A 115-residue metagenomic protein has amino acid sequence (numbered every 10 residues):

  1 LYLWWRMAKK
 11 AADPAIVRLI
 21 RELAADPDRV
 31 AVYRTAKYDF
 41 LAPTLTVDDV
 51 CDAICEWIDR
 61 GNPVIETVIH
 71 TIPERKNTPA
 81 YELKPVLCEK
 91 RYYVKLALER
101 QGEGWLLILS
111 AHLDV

Functional and structural regions predicted by a protein language model:
L1-K10: Intrinsically disordered, low-complexity and often Lys/Arg-enriched segments
W5-R6, I58, L106: Short linear interaction motif-like sites in intrinsically disordered regions of transcription factors
P14-N77: Compact soluble domain cores
I72-R100: Basic/aromatic recognition patch in beta-strand/loop cores that engages polyanionic ligands
R91-V115: Enriched for short, Lys/Arg-rich terminal
